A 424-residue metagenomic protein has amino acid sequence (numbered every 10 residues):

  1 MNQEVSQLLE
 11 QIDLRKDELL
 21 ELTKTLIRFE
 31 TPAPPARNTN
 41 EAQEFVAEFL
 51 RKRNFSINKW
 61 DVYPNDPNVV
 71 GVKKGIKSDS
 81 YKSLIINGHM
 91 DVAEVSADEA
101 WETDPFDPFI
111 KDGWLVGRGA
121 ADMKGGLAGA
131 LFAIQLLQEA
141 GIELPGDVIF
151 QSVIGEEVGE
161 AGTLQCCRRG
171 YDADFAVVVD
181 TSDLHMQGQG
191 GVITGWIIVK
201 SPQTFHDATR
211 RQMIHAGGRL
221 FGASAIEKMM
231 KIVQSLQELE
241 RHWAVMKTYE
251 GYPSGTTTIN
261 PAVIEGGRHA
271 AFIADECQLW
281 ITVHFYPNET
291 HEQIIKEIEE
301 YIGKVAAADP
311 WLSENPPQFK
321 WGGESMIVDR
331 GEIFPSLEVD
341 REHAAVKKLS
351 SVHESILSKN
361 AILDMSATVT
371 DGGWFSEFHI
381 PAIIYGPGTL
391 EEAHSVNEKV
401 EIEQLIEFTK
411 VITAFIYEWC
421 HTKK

Functional and structural regions predicted by a protein language model:
N2-E4, N58, W196-K424: Metal-dependent amide/peptide-bond hydrolase catalytic core, centered on the "pita-bread" metallohydrolase fold
N2-V116, E139-L144, T389: Acidic/His- and Gly-rich active-site-bordering loop/insert found across diverse amide/peptide-bond hydrolases
N58, L84-I86, Q151, F175-V177 (+2 more regions): Hydrophobic/aromatic beta-strand patches that form the interior of the parallel beta-sheet core in alpha/beta enzyme
W60, R118, Q151-V153, S366: Structural motif
P67, V158-E160, T370-D371, E392: Generic structural signal for helix capping and beta-alpha/helix-loop junctions
V95-I110, G191-H206, S351-V352: Acidic-glycine-rich active-site phosphate/pyrophosphate-binding loop
L115, G125-E238, H394-K410: Fold-level recognition of mixed alpha/beta catalytic cores in primary-metabolism enzymes, strongest
